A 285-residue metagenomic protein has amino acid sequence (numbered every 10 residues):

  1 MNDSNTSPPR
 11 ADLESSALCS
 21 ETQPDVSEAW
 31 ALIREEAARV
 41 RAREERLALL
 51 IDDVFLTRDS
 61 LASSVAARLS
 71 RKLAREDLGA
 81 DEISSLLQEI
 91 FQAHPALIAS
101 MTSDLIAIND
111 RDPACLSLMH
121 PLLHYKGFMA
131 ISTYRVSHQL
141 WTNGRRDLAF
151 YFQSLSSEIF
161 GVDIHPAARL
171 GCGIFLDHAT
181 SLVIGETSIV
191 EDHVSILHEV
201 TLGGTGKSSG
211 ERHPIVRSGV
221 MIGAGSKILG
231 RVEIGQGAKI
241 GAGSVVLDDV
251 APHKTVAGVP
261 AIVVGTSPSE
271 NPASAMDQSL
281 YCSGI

Functional and structural regions predicted by a protein language model:
M1-L155, A273-I285: Terminal amphipathic alpha-helical/low-complexity segments used for targeting or macromolecular assembly
S7-P8, H213, S267: Intrinsic-disorder/low-complexity coil detector
H124, F128-A130, S137-T142, L197 (+4 more regions): Broad hydrophobic/π-residue packing in well-ordered secondary structure
S157-V264: Structural signal for interior beta-strand "rungs" in well-ordered beta-sheet cores of soluble enzyme domains
P252, A261-C282: Acidic, carboxylate-rich catalytic segments that either coordinate divalent cations
